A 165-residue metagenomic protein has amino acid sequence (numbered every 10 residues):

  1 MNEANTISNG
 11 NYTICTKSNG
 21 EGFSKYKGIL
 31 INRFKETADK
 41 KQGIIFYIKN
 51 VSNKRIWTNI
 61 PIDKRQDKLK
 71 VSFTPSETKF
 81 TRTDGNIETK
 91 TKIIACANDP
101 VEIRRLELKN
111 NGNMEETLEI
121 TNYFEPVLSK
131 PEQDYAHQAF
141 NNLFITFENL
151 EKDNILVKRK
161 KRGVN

Functional and structural regions predicted by a protein language model:
M1-N165: Anionic coordination/interaction segments
